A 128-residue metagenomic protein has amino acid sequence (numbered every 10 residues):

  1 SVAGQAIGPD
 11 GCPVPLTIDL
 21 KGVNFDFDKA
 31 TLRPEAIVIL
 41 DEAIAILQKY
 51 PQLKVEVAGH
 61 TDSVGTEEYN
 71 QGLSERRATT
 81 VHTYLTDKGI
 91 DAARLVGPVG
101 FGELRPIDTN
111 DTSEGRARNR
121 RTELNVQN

Functional and structural regions predicted by a protein language model:
S1-V55, D87-D91, N128: Periplasmic peptidoglycan-binding/tethering modules of Gram-negative envelope proteins
P34-I37, A58-N128: Periplasmic OmpA-like peptidoglycan-binding domain that tethers envelope proteins to the cell wall
